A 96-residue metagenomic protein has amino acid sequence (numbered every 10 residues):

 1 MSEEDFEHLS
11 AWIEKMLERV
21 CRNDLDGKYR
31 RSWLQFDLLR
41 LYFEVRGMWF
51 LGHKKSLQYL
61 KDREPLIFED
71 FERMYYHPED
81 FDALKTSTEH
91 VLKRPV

Functional and structural regions predicted by a protein language model:
S2-V96: Conserved nucleotidyltransferase catalytic core and NTase-mimicking acidic/glycine-rich helix/loop elements in nucleic
